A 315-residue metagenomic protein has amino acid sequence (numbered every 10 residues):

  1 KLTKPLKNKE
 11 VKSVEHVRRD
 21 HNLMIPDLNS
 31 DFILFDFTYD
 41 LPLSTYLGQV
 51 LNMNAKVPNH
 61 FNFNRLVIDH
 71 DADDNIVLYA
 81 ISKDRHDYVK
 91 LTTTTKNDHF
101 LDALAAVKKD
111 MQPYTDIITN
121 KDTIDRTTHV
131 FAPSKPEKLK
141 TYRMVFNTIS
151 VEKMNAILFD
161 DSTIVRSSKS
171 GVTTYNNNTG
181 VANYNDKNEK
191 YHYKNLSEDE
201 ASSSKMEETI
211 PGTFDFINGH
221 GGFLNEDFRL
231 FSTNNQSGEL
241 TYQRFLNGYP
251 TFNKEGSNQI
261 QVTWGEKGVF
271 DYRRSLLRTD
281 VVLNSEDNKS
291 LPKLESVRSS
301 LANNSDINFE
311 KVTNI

Functional and structural regions predicted by a protein language model:
K1-K205: Preferential activation on post-signal-peptide N-terminal prodomains/segments of secreted or lumenal proteins
E10, V145-M154, E198-Q236, V282-N314: Short, non-transmembrane alpha-helical segments in secretory-pathway proteins
S13, F35, F146-K187, L224-L276 (+1 more regions): Exposed beta-strand-loop-beta-strand "reactive/processing" segments of non-cytosolic proteins
A55-K56, N62-K90, I210, F214 (+2 more regions): Zymogen propeptides/activation segments of proteases
V89, F252-N253, T279-D287: A short, polar/proline- and glycine-enriched secondary-structure boundary/capping micro-motif
